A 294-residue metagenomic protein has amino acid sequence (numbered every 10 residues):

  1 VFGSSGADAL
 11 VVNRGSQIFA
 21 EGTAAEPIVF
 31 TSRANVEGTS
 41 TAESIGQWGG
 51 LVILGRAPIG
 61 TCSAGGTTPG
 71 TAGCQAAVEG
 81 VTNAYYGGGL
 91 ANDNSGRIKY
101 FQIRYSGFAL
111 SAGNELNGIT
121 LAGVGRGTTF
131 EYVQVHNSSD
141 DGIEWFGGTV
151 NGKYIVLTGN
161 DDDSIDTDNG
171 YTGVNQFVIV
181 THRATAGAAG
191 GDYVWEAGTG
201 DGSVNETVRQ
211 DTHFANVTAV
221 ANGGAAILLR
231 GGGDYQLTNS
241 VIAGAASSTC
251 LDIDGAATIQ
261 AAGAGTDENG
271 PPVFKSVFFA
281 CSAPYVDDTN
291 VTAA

Functional and structural regions predicted by a protein language model:
G3-G15, G22-T23, P27-D162, D166-A294: Extracellular beta-rich repeat passengers
